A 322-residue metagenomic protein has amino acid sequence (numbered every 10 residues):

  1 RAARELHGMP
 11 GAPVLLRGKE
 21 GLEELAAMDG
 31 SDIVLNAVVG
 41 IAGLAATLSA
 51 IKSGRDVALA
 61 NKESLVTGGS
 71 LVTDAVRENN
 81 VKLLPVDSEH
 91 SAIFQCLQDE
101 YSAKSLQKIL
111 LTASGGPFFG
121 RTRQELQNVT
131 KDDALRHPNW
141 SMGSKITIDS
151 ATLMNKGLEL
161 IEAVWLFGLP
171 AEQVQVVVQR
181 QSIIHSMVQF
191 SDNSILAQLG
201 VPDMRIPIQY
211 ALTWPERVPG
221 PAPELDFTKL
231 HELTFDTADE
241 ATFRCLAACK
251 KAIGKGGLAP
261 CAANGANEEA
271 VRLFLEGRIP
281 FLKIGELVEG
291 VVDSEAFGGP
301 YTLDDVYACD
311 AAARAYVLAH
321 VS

Functional and structural regions predicted by a protein language model:
R1-S322: Catalytic, metal-anchored helix/loop core of enzyme active sites in primary metabolism
